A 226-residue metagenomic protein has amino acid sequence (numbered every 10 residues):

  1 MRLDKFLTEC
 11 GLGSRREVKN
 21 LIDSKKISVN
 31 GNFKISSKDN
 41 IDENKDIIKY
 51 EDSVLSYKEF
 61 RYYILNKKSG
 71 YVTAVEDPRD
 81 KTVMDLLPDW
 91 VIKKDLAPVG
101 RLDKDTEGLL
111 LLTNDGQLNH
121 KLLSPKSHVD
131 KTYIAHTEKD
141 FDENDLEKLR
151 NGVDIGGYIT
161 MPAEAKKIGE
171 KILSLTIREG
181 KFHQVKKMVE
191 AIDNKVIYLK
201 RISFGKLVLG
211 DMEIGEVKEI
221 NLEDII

Functional and structural regions predicted by a protein language model:
M1-I226: Basic, flexible Lys/Arg- and Gly-enriched helix-loop patches that mediate nucleic-acid binding at interfaces with rRNA
